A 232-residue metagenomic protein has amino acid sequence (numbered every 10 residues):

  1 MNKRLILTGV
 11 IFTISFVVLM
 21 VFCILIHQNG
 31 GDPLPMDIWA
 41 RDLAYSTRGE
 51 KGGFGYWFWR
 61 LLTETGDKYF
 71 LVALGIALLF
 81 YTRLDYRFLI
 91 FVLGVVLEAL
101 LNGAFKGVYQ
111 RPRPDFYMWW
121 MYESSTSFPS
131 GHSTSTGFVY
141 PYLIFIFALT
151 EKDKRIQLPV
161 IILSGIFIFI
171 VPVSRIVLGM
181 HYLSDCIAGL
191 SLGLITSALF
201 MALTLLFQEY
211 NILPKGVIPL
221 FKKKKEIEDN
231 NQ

Functional and structural regions predicted by a protein language model:
M1-I38, Y86, L194, A198-Q232: Topogenic and prosegment regions of secretory-pathway hydrolases and membrane enzymes
M1-K68, G107-M121: N-terminal transmembrane-helix/juxtamembrane module of multi-pass inner/ER membrane proteins
K3-L7, K51-G55, L78, T82 (+5 more regions): Juxtamembrane/transmembrane-helix boundary motifs in multi-pass membrane proteins
L7-F12, W59, Y86-G94, I156-L163 (+1 more regions): Alpha-helical transmembrane segments of integral membrane proteins
M20-F22, L97-A104, I166-R175: Aromatic-anchored segments of alpha-helical transmembrane domains
L34, I38, F80-K154: Membrane-interface loops
L62-R83: Hydrophobic alpha-helical transmembrane segments
W119-Q232: Membrane-embedded catalytic cores of phosphoryl/pyrophosphoryl-handling enzymes
